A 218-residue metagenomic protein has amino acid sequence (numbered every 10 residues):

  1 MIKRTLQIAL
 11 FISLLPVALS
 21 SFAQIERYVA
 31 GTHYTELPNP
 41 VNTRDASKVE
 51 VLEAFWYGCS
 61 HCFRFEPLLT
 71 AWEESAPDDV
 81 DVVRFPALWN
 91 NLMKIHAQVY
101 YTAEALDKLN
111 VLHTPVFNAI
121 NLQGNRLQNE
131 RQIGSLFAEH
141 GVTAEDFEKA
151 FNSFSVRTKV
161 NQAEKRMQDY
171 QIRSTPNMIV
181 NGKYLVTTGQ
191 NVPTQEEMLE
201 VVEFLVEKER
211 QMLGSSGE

Functional and structural regions predicted by a protein language model:
I2-N91, V206-E218: Extracytoplasmic thiol/disulfide redox context detector
F22, N129, N152-S153: Polar helix-capping/helix-linker motif
Y57-H61, L88-L92, N118-Q123, S155-V156 (+1 more regions): Solvent-exposed loop/turn segments at secondary-structure junctions within structured extracellular/periplasmic domains
F63-E66, M93-A97, V192-Q195: Conserved strand-to-helix beginnings and helix N-cap segments that scaffold or border functional pockets
E66-E73, H96-Y100, H113, E130 (+4 more regions): Extracytoplasmic/secreted envelope proteins and their assembly/folding machinery, especially bacterial periplasmic
S75-A138: Structural microenvironment flanking redox-active thiols in thiol-disulfide oxidoreductases
E139-E218: C-terminal cap of thioredoxin/glutaredoxin-like
